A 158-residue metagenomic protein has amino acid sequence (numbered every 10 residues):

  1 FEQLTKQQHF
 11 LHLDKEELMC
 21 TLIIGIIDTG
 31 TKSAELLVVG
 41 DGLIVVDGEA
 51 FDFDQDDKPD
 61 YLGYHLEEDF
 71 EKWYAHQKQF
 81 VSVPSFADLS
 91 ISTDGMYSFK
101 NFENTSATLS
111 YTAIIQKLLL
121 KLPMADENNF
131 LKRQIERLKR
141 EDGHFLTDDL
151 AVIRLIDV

Functional and structural regions predicted by a protein language model:
F1-T5, K15-E16, I23-G25, E67-E71 (+2 more regions): A short linear-motif detector with a strong N-terminal bias
F1-V45, Q79-V83, R140, H144-T147 (+1 more regions): Catalytic core of PPM/PP2C metal-dependent serine/threonine phosphatase domains
Q3-E16, D56-Y61, L118-A125: A generic short-segment signal for beta-strand/edge and adjacent turn/coil regions
K15-I26, Q55-N101: Acidic loop->beta-strand submotif enriched in PP2C/PPM serine/threonine phosphatases
L43-V45, Q55-D57, L109-T112: Short, low-complexity, polar/charged sequence segments that are solvent-exposed and flexible
F51: Conserved, carboxylate-rich catalytic/transport cores that coordinate ions
A75-V158: C-terminal catalytic subdomain
